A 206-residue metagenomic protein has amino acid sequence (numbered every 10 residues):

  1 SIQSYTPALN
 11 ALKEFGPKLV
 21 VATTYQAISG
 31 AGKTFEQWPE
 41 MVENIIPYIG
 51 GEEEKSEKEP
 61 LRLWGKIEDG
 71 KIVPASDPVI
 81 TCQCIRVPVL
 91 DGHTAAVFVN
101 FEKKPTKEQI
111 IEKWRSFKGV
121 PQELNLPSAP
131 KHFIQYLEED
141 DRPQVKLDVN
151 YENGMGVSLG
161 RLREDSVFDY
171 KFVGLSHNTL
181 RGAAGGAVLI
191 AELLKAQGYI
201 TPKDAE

Functional and structural regions predicted by a protein language model:
S1-Q122: Active-site-lining helix/loop region of Rossmann-like oxidoreductase modules
C82-R86, D91-E206: C-terminal active-site/capping subdomain that shapes the small-molecule cofactor and substrate pocket of enzyme
